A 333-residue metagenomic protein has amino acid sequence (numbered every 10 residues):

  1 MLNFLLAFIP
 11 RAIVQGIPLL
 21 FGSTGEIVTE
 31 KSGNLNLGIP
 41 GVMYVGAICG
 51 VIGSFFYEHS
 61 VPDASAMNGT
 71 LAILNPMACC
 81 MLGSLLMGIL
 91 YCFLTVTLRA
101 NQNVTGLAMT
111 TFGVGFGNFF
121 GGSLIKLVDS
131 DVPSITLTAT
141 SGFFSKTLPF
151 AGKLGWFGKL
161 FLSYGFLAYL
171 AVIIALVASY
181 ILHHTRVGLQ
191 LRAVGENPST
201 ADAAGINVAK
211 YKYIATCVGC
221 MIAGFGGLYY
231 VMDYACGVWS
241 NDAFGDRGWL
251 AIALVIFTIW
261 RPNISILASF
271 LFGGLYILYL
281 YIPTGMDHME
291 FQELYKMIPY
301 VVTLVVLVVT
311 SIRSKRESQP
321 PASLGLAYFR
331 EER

Functional and structural regions predicted by a protein language model:
M1-S23, L35, C49, E58-N75: Membrane-interfacial amphipathic/re-entrant helices at transmembrane-helix boundaries
G22, A47-G53, V114-N118, A168-S179 (+4 more regions): Hydrophobic core segments of alpha-helical transmembrane domains in multi-pass membrane transport and ion-translocation
E30-C49, L74, V96-M109, Q190 (+3 more regions): Short, non-helical or kinked segments that cap or interrupt transmembrane helices
D63-F116, I173, Y276: Alpha-helical transmembrane segments within multi-pass membrane transporters and channels
G113-H183, M286-Y295, P321-E332: Transmembrane helix-bundle core of multi-pass membrane transporters and related energy-transducing complexes
K159-W239, P262, L267: Helix-loop-helix "hairpin" substructures at the membrane interface of multi-pass membrane proteins
E196-A203, A209-K210, I282-R333: Cytosolic-side transmembrane-helix boundaries in multi-pass membrane proteins
A223, D233-Y300: Transmembrane alpha-helical segments in multi-pass inner-membrane proteins
